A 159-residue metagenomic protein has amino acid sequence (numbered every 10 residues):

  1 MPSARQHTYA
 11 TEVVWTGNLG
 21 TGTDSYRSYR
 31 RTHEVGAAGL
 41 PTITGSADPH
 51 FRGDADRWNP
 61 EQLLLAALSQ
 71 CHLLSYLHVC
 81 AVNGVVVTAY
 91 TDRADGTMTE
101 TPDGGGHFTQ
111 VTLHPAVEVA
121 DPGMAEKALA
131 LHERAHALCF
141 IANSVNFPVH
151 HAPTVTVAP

Functional and structural regions predicted by a protein language model:
M1-A66, L74-P159: Extended beta-strand/beta-hairpin segments
